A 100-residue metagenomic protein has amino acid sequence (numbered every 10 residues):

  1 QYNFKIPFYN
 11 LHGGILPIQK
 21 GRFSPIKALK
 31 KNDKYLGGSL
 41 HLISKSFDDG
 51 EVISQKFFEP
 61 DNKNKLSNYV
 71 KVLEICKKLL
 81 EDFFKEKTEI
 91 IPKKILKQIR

Functional and structural regions predicted by a protein language model:
Q1-I99: Donor/substrate-binding cores of folate-linked one-carbon enzymes
